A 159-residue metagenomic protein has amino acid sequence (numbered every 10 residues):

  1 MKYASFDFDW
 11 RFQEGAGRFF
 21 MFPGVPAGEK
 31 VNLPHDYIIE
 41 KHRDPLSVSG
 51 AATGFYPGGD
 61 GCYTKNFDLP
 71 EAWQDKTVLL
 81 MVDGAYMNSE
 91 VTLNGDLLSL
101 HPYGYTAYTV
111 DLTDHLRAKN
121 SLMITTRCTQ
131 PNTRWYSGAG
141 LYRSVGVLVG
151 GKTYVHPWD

Functional and structural regions predicted by a protein language model:
Y3-G17, D36, T53-W158: Accessory beta-strand-rich segments of carbohydrate-active enzymes
F8-V48: Acidic-aromatic substrate-binding/catalytic surfaces of carbohydrate-active enzymes
P26-A27, P157-D159: Short intrinsically disordered coil segments
